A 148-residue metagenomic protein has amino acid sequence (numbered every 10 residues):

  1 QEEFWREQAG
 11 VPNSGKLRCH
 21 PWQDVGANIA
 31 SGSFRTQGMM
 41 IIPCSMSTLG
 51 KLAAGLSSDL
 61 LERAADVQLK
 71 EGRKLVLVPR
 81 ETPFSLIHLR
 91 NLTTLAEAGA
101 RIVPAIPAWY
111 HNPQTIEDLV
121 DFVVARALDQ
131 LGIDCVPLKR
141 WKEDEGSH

Functional and structural regions predicted by a protein language model:
Q1-V76, T82-H148: A cross-family phosphate/adenosyl-ligand binding-site feature
